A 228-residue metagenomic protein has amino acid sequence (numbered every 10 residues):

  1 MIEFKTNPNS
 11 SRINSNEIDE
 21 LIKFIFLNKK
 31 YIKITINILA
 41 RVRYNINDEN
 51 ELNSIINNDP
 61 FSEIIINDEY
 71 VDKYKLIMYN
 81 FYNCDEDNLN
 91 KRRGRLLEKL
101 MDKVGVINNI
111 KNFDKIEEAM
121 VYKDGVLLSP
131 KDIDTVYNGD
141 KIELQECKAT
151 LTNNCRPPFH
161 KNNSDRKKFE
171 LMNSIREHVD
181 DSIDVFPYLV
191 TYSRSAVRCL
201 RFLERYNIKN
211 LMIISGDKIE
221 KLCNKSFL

Functional and structural regions predicted by a protein language model:
M1-L228: Intrinsically disordered, low-complexity Ser/Thr/Pro/Gly-rich regulatory segments
